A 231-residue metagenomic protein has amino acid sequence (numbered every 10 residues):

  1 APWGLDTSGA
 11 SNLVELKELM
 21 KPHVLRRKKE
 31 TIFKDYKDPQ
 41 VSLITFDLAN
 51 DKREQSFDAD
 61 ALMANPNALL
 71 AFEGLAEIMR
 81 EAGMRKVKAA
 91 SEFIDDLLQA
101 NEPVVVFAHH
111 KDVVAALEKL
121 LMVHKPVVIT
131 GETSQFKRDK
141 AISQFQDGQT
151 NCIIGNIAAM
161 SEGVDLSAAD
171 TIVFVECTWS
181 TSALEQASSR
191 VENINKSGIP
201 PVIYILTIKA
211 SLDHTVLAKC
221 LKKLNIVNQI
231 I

Functional and structural regions predicted by a protein language model:
A1-E102, I203, K222: Inter-lobe coupling linker of SF2 helicases/translocases
I44-F46, I129-G131, L206: Hydrophobic residues at beta-strand termini and immediately following loops that shape nucleotide-binding pockets
A49-K52, D112-V113, S134, A159-S161 (+3 more regions): Conserved nucleotide-binding/hydrolysis micro-motifs of P-loop NTPases
K88, A115, K119, D139 (+4 more regions): Alpha-helical elements of the RecA-like P-loop NTPase motor core of helicases
P103-F107, A115, V123-M160: Conserved helicase ATPase core of P-loop NTP-dependent helicases/translocases
V104-V105, L117, A141-F145, T150 (+3 more regions): A generic "structured core" feature
V164-C177, P201-I205: A short beta-strand element within the Helicase C-terminal
W179-I231: A conserved SF2-helicase RecA2
